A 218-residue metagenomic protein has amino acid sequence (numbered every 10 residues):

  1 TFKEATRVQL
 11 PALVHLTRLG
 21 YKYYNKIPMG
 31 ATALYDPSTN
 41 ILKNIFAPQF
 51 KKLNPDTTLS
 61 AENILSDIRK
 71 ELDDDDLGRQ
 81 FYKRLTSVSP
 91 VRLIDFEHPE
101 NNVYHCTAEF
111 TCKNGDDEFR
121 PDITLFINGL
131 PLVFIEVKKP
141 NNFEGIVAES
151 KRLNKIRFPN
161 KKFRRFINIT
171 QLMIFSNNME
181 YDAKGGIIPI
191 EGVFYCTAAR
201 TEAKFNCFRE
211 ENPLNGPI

Functional and structural regions predicted by a protein language model:
T1-I218: An alpha-helical interface "stripe"
